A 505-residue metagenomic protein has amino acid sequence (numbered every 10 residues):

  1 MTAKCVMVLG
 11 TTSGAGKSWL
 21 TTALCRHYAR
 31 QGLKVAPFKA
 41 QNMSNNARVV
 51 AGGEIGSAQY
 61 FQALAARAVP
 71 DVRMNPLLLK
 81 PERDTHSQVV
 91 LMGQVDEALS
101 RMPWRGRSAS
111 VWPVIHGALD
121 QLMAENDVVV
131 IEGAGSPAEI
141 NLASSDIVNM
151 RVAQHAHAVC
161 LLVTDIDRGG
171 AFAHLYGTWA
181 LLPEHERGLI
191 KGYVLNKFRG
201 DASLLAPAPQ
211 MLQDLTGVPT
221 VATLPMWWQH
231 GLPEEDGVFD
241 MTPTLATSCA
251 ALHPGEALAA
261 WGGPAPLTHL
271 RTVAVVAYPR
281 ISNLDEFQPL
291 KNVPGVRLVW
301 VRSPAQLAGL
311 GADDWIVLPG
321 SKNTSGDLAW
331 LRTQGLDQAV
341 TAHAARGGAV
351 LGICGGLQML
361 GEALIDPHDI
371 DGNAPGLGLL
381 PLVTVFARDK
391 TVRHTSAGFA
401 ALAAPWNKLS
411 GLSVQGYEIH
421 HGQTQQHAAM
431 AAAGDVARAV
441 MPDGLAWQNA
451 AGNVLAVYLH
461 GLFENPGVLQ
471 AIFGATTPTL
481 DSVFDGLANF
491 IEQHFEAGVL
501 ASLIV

Functional and structural regions predicted by a protein language model:
T2-W315, P319-T341, A349, R388 (+1 more regions): Flexible phosphate-sensing "switch/lid" loops adjacent to ATP/NTP-binding sites across phosphate-transfer
A345: Immediate flanking context of iron-sulfur cluster ligation sites
C354-G355: Catalytic nucleophile serine of serine hydrolases, specifically the conserved "nucleophile elbow" pentapeptide
Q358: Glycine-rich SAM-binding Motif I of class I
G361-G416, H421-T424: A conserved active-site-flanking secondary-structure segment within enzyme catalytic domains
